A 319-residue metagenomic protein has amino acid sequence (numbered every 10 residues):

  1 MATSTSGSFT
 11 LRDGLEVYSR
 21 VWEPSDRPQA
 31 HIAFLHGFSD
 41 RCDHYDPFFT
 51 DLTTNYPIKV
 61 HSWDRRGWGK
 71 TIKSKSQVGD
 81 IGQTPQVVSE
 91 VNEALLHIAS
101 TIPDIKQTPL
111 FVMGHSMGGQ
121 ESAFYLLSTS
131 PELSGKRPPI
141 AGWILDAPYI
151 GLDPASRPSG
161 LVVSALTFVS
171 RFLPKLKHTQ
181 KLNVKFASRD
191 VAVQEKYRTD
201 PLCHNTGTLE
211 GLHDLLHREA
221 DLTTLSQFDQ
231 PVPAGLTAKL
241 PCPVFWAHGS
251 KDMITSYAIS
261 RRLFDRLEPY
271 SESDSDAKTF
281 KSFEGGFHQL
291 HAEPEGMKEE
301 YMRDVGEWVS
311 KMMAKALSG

Functional and structural regions predicted by a protein language model:
G37-D40, M117, S250: Active-site glycine-rich loops that stabilize anionic/oxyanionic intermediates across multiple enzyme folds
D51-K75: Conserved alpha/beta-hydrolase
I81-T101: Alpha/beta-hydrolase active-site loop
M117-E210: Alpha/beta-hydrolase-fold enzymes
H204, K251-T255, L263: Acidic catalytic loop of the alpha/beta-hydrolase fold
L240, W246-H248, D252: Short beta-strand/loop motif that positions the catalytic acidic residue of the alpha/beta-hydrolase fold
C242, S256-L267: Short alpha-helix in the alpha/beta-hydrolase fold that links the catalytic acid
Y270-E272, D276-G319: Catalytic active-site module of serine/aspartate enzymes centered on a nucleophile-bearing elbow/loop
